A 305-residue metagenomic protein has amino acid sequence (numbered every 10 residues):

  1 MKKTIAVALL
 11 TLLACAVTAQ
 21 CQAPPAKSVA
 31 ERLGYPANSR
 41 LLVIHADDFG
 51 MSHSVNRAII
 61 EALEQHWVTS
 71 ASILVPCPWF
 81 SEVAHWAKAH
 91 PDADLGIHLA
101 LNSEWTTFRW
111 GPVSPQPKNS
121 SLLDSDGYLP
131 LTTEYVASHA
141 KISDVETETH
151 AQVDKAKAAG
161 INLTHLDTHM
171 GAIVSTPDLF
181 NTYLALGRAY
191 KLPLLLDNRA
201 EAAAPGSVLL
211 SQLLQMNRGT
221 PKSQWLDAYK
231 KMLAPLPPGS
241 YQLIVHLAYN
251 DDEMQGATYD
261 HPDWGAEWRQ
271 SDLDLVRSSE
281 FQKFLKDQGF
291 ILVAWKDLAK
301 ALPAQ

Functional and structural regions predicted by a protein language model:
V7-A16: Bacterial N-terminal signal peptides
Q20-V43: N-terminal pre-catalytic segment of deacetylase/amide-hydrolase enzymes
R32-G34, I59-Q65, E82-D94, G111-D124 (+3 more regions): Acidic (Asp/Glu)-rich catalytic clusters
L41-V43, V68-S72, D92-H98, L163-D167 (+3 more regions): Structural preference for beta-strand elements that scaffold enzyme active sites
S54-C77: A short alpha/beta connector and helix-capping loop motif
W110-Y135, Y259-G265: Active-site gating loops and adjacent loop-to-helix segments of metal-dependent hydrolytic enzymes
H139-V208, L213-W225, A234, D274: Catalytic domains of cell-wall/extracellular-matrix polysaccharide-remodeling enzymes, centered on de-N-acetylation
L194-D197, H261-Q305: C-terminal domain-boundary segment and adjacent tail
